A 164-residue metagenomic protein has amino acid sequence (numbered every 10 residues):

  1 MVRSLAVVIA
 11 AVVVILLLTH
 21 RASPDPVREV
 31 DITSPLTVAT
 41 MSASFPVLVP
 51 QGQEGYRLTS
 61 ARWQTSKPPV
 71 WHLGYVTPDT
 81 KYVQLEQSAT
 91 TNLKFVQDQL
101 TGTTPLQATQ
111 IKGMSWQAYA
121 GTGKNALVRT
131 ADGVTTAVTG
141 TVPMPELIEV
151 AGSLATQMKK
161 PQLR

Functional and structural regions predicted by a protein language model:
M1, A43, V134-A137: A general structural-boundary detector
M1-V2, S153: Contiguous N-terminal and early-domain "leader" segments and peripheral loops that mark the onset or edge of a domain
V2-T19: Hydrophobic membrane-insertion alpha-helices, especially the h-region of bacterial N-terminal signal peptides
V13, E54-G55, S153: Generic detector of isolated residues embedded in canonical secondary-structure elements
L16, H20, P105-R164: A short, solvent-exposed beta-edge/loop patch
D25-T122: Short, solvent-exposed recognition patches
